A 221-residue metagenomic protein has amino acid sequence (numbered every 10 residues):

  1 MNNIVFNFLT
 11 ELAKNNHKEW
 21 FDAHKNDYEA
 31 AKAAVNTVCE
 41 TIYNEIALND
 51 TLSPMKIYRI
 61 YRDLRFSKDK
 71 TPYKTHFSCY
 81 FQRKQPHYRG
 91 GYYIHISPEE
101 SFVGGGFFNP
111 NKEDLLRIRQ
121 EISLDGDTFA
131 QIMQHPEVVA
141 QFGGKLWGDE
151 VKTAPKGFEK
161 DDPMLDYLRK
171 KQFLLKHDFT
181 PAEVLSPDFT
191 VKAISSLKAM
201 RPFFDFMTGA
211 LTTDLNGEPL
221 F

Functional and structural regions predicted by a protein language model:
M1-E11, K18, A34-N36, H135 (+1 more regions): Long, solvent-exposed, polar/charged low-complexity segments
T10-I42, I46-I60: Active-site acidic/histidine clusters and adjacent loop/turn architecture that either coordinate catalytic ions
Y28-A31, V35, L115-I118, I122-F129 (+2 more regions): Amphipathic alpha-helical coiled-coil segments
A47-G91: Hydrophobic/aromatic-rich structural module bridging two neighboring secondary-structure elements via a short loop
L64-S67, K84-Y88, S97-F102, K112 (+1 more regions): Short, charged/polar surface micro-motifs in flexible loops or helix N-caps
R83, F107, H177-F179: Short, structured patches in soluble enzyme cores that scaffold and shape functional sites
E99-G157: Compact, glycine/acidic-enriched structural inserts
